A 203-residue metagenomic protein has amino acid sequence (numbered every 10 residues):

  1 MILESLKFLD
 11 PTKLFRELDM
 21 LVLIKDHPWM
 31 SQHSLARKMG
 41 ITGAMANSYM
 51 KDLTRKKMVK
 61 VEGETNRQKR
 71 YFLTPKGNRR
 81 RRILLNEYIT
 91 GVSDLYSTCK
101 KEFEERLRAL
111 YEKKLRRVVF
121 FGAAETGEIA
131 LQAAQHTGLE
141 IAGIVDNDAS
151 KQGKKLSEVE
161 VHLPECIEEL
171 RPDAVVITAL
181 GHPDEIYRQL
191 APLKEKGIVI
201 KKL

Functional and structural regions predicted by a protein language model:
M1-D19: Short alpha-helical segments that sit at the start of domains
I2-E4, S31, C166: Terminal low-complexity, poorly structured segments
K7, R16, V59-K60, L107: Hydrophobic alpha-helical segments, principally membrane-spanning helices and signal/leader peptides
D10-L14, M30, M45: Short glycine/proline-centered loop/turn elements that form peptide/ligand docking sites
F15-W29: Short amphipathic alpha-helical interface segments
K25, H33, K38-M58, E64-L203: Hydrophobic, well-ordered beta-alpha structural blocks that scaffold small-molecule cofactor pockets
